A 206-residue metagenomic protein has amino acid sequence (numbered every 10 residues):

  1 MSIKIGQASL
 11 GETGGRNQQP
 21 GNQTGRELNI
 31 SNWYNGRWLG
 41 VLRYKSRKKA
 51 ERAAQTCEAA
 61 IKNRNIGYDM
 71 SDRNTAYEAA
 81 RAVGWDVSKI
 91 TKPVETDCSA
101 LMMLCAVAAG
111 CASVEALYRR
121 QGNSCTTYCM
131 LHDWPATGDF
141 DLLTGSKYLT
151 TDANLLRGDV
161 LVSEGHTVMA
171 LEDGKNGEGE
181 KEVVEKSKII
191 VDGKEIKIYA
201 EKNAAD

Functional and structural regions predicted by a protein language model:
M1-R119, E164-H166, K197: N-terminal capping segments
K4-A8, L161, S187-V191: A short beta-strand micro-motif
A112-L143: Short, basic/aromatic beta-hairpin or loop at an interaction surface
F140-A153: Short alpha-helix capping/helix-loop boundary micro-motifs
L155-D159: Loop/turn positions that initiate beta-strands
H166-G174: Short beta-strand-centered aromatic/proline hotspots
K175-G179: Active-site signature of cysteine proteases
E182-D206: Short, low-complexity, charged amphipathic interaction modules
